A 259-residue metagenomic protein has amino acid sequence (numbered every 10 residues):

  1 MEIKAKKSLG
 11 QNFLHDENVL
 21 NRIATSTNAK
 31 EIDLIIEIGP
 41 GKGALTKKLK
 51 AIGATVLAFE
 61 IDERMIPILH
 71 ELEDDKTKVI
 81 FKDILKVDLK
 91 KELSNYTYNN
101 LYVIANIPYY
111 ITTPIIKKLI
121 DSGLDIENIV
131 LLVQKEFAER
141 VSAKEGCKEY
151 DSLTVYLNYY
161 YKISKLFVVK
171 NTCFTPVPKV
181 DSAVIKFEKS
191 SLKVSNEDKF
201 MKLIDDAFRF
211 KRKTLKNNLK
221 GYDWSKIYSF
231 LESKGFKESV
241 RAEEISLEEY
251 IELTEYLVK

Functional and structural regions predicted by a protein language model:
M1-K202, E243, E249-E252: Catalytic cores of RNA-modifying enzymes
K189, D206-K259: C-terminal lobe and adjacent flexible extensions of AdoMet/dcAdoMet transferase-like proteins
